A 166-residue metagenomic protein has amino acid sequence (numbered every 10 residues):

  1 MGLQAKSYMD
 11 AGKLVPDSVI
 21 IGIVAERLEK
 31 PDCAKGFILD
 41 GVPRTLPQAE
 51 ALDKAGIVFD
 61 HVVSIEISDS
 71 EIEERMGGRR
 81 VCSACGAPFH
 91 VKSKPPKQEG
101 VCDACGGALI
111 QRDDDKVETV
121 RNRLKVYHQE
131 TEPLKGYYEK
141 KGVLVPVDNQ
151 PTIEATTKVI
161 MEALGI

Functional and structural regions predicted by a protein language model:
M1-V58, S68, G77, V81-A87 (+2 more regions): ATP-dependent small-molecule kinase phosphotransfer cores that center on conserved nucleotide phosphate-binding segments
S7-M9, F59-Q129: A glycine- and Lys/Arg-enriched "phosphate-lid" helix/loop adjacent to the NTP-binding pocket of small-molecule kinases
D17, P95-Q98, I153: Generic alpha-helical segment signature
I21, I65, P151: Residue-level "edge-of-site" marker
V24, I38, I72, Y127 (+1 more regions): Residue-level signature of catalytic and energy-coupling elements of molecular machines, predominantly ATP/GTP-dependent
G36, V62, P88, V143-P146: Residues at or immediately flanking beta-strands
D40, S64-E66, D148: Conserved beta-strand segments of the P-loop GTPase G domain that flank and frequently precede/overlap
A108-I166: NTP-dependent small-molecule kinase module
